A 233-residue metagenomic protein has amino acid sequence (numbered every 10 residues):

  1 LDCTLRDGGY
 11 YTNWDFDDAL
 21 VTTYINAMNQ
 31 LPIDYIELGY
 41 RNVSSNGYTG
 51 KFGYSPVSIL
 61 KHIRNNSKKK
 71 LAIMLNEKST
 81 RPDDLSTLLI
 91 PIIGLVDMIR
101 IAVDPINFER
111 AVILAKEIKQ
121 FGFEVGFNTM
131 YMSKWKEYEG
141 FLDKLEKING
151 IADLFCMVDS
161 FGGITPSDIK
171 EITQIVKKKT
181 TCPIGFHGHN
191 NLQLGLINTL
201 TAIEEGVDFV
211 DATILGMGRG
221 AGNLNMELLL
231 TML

Functional and structural regions predicted by a protein language model:
L1-N13, S67-K68, E124-M130, Q174-C182: N-terminal small/glycine-rich loop or linker at the start of catalytic domains across soluble metabolic enzymes
G8, M28, I99, F155 (+2 more regions): Conserved, mostly hydrophobic/aromatic
N13-T23, V103-R110: Glycine-rich anion/phosphate-binding loops
W14-D18, M130-E139, G163-P166, G188-L194: Active-site glycine- and acidic-residue-rich loops that bind and position anionic ligands or nucleotide-like cofactors
D17-A19, F52-S58, E139-L145, I169-Q174 (+3 more regions): Charged helix-capping and loop-helix junction motifs
N29, Y35, Y40-I148: Active-site beta->alpha loop and helix N-cap motifs at the rims of alpha/beta catalytic domains
P32, K68, I93-D97, K119-E124 (+3 more regions): Glycine-enriched alpha-helix->loop->beta-strand junction motifs that scaffold or abut catalytic
M157-L233: Catalytic alpha/beta core domains of metabolic enzymes, predominantly
